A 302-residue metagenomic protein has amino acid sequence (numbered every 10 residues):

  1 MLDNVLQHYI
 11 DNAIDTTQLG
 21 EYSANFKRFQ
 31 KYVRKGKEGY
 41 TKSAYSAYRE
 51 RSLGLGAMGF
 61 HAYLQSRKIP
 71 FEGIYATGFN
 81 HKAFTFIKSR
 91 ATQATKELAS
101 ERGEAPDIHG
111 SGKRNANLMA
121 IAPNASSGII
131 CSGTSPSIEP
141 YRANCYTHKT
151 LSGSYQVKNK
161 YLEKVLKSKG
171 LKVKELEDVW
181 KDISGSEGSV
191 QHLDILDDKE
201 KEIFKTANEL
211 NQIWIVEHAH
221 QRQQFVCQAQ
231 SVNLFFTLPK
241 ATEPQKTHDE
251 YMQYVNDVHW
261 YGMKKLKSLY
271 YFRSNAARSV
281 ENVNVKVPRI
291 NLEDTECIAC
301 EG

Functional and structural regions predicted by a protein language model:
M1-A44, Y48, L64-N124, D197-I203 (+1 more regions): Internal maturation/activation junctions in enzymes
L2-F29, V33-R34, M119-P288, E301: Catalytic alpha/beta core of large soluble enzyme barrels
T41, G54-G56, P70-E72, A122 (+2 more regions): Generic, ordered loop/turn and secondary-structure boundary motif
Y48-M58, I74, G78, K82 (+7 more regions): Conserved active-site and cofactor/substrate-binding residues in soluble primary-metabolism enzymes
R51-S66, A116, I129: Contiguous, well-ordered alpha-helical segments that form the cores/surfaces of helical PPI scaffolds
G54-G59, G103, S137, G188: Glycine-centered small-residue hotspots that permit tight backbone geometry or close packing
I290-G302: Short acidic, low-complexity intrinsically disordered linear motifs used for protein-protein interactions
